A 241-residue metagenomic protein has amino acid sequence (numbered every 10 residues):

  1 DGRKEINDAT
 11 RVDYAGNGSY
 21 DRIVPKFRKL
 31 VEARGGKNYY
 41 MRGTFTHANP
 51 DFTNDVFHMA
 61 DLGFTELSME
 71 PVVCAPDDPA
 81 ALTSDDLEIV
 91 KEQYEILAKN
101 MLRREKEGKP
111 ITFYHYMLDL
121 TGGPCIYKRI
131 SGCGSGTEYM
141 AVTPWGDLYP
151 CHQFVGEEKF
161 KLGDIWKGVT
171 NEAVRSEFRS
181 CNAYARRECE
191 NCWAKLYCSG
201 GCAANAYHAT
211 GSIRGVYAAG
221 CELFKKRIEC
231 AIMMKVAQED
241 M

Functional and structural regions predicted by a protein language model:
E5-V24, R28, E32-Y139, E157-E158: Radical SAM enzyme [4Fe-4S]-AdoMet core and its adjacent flexible, acidic and glycine-rich loops/tails across
N7, C133, L162-I165, F178 (+1 more regions): Short clusters of hydrophobic/aromatic residues that line enzyme substrate/ligand-binding pockets
I89-G122, H152-S199: C-terminal accessory region of radical SAM enzymes
E138-Q153: Active-site and channel-lining beta-strand-loop segments that bind or position nucleotide-derived/phosphorylated
W145-D147, Y184-M241: Radical SAM enzyme core and accessory elements
